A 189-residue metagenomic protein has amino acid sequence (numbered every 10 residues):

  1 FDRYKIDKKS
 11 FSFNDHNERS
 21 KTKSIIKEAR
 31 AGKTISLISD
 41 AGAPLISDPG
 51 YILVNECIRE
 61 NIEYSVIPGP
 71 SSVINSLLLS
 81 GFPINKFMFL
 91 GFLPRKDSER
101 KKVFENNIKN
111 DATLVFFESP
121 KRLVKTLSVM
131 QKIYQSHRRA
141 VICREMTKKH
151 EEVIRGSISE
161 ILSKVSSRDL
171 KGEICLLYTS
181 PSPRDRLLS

Functional and structural regions predicted by a protein language model:
F1-S65, N75: Class I S-adenosyl-L-methionine
K5-K8, K27-A29, L53-E56, S80-N85 (+2 more regions): Short, hinge-like loop/turn segments at secondary-structure boundaries
D7-N14, Y64, N85-G91, H137-I142: Short hydrophobic/aromatic-enriched beta-strand-loop microsegments
S12-R19, P70-S71, G91-K96, E145-T147: Short, acidic/turn-prone active-site loops that include or flank metal/cofactor- and phosphate-binding residues
K23, D48, S76-L78, R100-K102 (+2 more regions): Short, well-ordered secondary-structure micro-motifs
K33-T34, A112-T113, F117-S180: A contiguous loop/helix-start segment that scaffolds small-molecule binding in enzyme catalytic cores
I52-N110: Class I SAM-dependent methyltransferase SAM-binding "motif I" and its flanking Rossmann-like core
Y178-S189: Single conserved hydrophobic/aromatic residue that forms the stacking wall/gate of nucleotide- or nucleobase-binding
